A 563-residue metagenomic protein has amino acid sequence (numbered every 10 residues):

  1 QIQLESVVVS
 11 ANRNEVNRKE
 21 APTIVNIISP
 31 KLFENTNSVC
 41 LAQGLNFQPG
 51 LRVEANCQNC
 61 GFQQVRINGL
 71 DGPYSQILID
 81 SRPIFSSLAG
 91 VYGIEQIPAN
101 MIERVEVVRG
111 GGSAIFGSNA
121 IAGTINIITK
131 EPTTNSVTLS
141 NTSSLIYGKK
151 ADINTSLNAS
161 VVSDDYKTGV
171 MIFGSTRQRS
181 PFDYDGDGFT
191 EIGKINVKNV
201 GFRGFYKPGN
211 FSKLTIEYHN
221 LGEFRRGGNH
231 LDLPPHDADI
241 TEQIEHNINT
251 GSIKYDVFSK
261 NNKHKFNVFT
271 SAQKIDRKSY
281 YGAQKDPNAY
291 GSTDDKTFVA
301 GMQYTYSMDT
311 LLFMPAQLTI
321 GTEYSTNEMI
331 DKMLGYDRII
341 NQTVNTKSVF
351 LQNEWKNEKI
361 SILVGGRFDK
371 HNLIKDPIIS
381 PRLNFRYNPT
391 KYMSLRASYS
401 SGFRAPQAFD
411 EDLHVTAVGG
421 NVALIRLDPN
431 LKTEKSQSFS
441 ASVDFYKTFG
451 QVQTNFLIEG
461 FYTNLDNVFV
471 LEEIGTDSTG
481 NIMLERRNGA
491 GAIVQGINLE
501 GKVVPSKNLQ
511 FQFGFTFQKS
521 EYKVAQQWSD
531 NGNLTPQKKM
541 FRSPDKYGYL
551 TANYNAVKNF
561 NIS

Functional and structural regions predicted by a protein language model:
Q1-E34, G72: Short, acidic, small-residue-rich periplasmic hinge/interaction motif at the N-terminus of Gram-negative outer-membrane
A42, N46-P83, E103: Extracytoplasmic beta-strand/coil segments of soluble accessory domains associated with Gram-negative outer-membrane
Q64-R66, R82-R109, K130: Short acidic/polar hinge/loop motifs at secondary-structure boundaries that mediate gating or recognition
S86-L88, M101-E103, A114-N126, K130-D185 (+2 more regions): Outer-membrane beta-barrel translocator/receptor signature
L157, K265-Y281, R396, N430-R487 (+1 more regions): Membrane-embedded beta-barrel scaffold of Gram-negative outer-membrane proteins
R179-N199, F205-F266, A272-T297, I339: Flexible loop and strand-edge segments within Gram-negative outer membrane beta-barrel domains
G209, F313-T319, E323, N327 (+3 more regions): Structural signature of Gram-negative outer-membrane beta-barrels, strongest in the C-terminal barrel of TonB-dependent
K356-K359, F461-N464, E485-S563: Gram-negative outer-membrane beta-barrel transporters
